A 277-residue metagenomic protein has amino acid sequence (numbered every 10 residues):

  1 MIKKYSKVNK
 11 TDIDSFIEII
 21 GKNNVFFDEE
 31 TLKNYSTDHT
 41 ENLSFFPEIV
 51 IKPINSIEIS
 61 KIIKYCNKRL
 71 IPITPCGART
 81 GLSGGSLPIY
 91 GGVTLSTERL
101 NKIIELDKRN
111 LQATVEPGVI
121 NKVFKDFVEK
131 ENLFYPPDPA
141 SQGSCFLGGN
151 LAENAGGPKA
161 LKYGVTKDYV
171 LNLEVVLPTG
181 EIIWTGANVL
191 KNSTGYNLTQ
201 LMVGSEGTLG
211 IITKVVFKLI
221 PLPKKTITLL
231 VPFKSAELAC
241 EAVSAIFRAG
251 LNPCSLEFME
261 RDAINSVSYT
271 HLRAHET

Functional and structural regions predicted by a protein language model:
M1-H39, K68-I71: N-terminal accessory segments
T11-I20, K61, Y65-R69, F127 (+1 more regions): Generic non-transmembrane alpha-helical segments
E30-L100, V115-P117, P136: Glycine-rich N-terminal segment of FAD-binding domains in flavoprotein oxidoreductases, spanning the beta-loop-helix
N55, S235-L238, T277: Alpha-helix N-cap recognition
K102-L106, L111-E257: FAD-binding subdomain of flavoenzyme oxidoreductases
M259-R261: Active-site beta-loop-alpha junctions enriched in small/polar residues
A263-N265, R273: Acidic, glycine-rich loop-and-beta core segments that form the ion-binding/anion-interacting portion of active sites
T270-T277: Conserved small/polar residues in nucleotide/adenosyl-binding loops
